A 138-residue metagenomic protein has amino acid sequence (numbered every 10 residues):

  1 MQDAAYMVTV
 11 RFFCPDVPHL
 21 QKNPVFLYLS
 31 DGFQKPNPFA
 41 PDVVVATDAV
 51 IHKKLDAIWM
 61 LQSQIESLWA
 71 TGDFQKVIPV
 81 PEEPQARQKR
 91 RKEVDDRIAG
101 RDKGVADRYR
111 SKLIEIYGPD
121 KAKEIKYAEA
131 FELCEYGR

Functional and structural regions predicted by a protein language model:
M1, F26, K54: Divalent metal-coordination and catalytic microenvironments
M1-R11: Cysteine protease catalytic core and zymogen-processing segment of caspase-like enzymes
V10-P15, L20-K22, F33-N37, D42-R138: C-terminal accessory domains and tails appended to enzymatic cores
